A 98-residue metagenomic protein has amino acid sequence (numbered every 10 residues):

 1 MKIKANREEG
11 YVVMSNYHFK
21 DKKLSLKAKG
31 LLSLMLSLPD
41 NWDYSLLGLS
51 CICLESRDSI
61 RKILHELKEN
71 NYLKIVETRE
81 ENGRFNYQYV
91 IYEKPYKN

Functional and structural regions predicted by a protein language model:
M1-E8: An N-terminal low-complexity regulatory-tail signal and nearby short nucleic-acid-interaction modules
E8-K22: Short, Lys/Arg-enriched N-terminal segment that forms or immediately precedes the first helix of a structured domain
H18-A28, M35-Y89: Winged helix-turn-helix DNA-binding recognition segment
I91-N98: Charged low-complexity intrinsically disordered patches
